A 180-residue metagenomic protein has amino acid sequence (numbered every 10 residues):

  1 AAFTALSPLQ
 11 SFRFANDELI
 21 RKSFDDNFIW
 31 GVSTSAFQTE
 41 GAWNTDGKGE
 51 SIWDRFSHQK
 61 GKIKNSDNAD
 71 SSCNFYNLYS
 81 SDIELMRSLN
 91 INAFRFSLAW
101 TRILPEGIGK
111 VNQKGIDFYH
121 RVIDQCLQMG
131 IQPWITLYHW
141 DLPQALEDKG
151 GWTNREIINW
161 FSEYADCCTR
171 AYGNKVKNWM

Functional and structural regions predicted by a protein language model:
A1-R13: N-terminal export signals
T4-L6, D54, G151, R155: Compositionally biased, low-hydrophobicity segments enriched in charged and small polar residues
L9-F12, N74-F75, I158-N159: A short linear-motif detector with a strong N-terminal bias
F14-N112, I116, V122-Q128: N-terminal structural segment of carbohydrate-active enzymes
I83-M180: Substrate-binding cleft and catalytic face of glycoside hydrolase catalytic domains, especially the flexible beta-alpha
